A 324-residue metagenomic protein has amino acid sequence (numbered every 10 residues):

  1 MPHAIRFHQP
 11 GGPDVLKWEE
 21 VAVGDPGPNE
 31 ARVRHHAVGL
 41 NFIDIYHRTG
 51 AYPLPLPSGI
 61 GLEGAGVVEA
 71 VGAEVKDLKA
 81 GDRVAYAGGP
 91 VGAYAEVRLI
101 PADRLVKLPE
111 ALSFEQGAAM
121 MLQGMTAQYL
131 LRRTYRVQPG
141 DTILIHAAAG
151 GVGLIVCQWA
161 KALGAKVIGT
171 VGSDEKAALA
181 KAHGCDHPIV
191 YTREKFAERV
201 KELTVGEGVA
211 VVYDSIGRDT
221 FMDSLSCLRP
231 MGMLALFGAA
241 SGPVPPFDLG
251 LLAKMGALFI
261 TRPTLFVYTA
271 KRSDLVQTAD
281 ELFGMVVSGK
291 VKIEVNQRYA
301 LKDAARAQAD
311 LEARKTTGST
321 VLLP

Functional and structural regions predicted by a protein language model:
M1, P139-G140, V209: Phosphate-coordination loops involved in phosphoryl transfer and adenosine-cofactor binding
A22-G39, T49-G92: Glycine-rich beta-strand-centered segment in the early N-terminal region that forms part of a ligand/cofactor-binding
A37, Y46, Y86-A149, W159: NAD(P)H dinucleotide-binding glycine-rich loop of Rossmann-like/cofactor-binding domains, especially the beta1-alpha1
I145, K161-D223, K271: Adenosine-nucleotide cofactor-binding segment
V152: Hydrophobic/small residue at the entry helix of a nucleotide-binding pocket
L163, V171, D219-K290, P324: Glycine-rich phosphate-binding loop and adjacent beta-alpha segment of Rossmann(oid) nucleotide-cofactor-binding
R272-P324: C-terminal hydrophobic helical "lid"/dimerization subdomain of Rossmann-like NAD(P)H-dependent oxidoreductases
